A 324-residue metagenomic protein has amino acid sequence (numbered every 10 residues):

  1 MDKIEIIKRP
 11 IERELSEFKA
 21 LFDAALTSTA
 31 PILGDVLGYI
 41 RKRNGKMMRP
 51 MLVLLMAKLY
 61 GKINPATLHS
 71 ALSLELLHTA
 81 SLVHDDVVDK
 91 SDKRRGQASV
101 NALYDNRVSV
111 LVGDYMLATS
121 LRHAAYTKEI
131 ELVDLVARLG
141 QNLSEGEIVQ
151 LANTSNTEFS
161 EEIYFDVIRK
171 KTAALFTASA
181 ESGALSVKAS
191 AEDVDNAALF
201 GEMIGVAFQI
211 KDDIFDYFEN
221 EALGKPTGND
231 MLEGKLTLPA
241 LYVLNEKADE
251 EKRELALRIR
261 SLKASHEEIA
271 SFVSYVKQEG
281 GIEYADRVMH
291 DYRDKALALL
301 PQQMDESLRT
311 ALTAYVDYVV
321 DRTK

Functional and structural regions predicted by a protein language model:
M1-K324: All-alpha prenyltransferase/terpene-synthase fold signal
